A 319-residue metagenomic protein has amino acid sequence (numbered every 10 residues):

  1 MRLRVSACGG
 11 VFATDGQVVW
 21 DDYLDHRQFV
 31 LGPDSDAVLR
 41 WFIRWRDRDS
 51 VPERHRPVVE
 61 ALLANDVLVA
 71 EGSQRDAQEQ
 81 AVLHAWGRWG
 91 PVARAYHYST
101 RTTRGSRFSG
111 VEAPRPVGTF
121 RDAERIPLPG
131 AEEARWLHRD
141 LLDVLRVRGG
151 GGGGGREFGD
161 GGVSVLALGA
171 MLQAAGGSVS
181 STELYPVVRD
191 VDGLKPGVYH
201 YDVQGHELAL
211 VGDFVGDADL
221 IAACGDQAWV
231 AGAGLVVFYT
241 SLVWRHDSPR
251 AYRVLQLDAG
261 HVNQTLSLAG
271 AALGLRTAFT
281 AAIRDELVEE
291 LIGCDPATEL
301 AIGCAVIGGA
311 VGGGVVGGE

Functional and structural regions predicted by a protein language model:
M1-A251, Q256, A278-E319: N-terminal accessory segments that position/regulate proteins before the catalytic core
A259: Active-site glycine-rich loop that binds ribose-phosphate moieties when present
V262: Gly/Thr-rich phosphate-binding loop signature of adenosyl cofactor/nucleotide-binding cores
G274: Structured binding elements
